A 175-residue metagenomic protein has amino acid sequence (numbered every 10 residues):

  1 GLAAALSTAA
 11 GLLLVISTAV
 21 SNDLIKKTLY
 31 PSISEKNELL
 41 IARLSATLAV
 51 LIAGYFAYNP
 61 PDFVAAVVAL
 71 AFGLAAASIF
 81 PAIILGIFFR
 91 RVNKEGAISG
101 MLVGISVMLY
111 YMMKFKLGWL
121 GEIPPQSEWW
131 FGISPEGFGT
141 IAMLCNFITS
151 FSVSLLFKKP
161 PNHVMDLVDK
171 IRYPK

Functional and structural regions predicted by a protein language model:
G1-K175: Membrane-embedded helix-loop-helix hairpins and adjacent transmembrane boundary segments in multi-pass transporters
